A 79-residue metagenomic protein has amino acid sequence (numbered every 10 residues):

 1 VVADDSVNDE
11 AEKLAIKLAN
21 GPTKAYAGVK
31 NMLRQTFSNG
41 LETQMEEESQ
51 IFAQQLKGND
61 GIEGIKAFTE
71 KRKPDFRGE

Functional and structural regions predicted by a protein language model:
V1-E46, F76-E79: C-terminal long alpha-helix characteristic of the crotonase
V29, E48-F52, F68: Short amphipathic alpha-helix in glycosyltransferases
D60-G61, A67: Interdomain hinge/lid region at the active-site interface of Rossmann-like NAD(P)-dependent oxidoreductases
K66-E79: Terminal low-complexity tails and localization/encapsulation signals of metabolic enzymes
